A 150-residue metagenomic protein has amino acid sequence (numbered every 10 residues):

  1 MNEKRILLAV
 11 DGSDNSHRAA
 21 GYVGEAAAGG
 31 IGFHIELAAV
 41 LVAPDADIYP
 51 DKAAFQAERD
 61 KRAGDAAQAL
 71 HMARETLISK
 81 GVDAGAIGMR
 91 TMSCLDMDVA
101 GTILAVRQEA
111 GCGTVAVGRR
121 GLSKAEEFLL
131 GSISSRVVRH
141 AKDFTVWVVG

Functional and structural regions predicted by a protein language model:
M1, E75-V115, S135: Structural beta-alpha unit
M1-Q56: Small/aliphatic-rich secondary-structure junction motif
N2-E3, T114-R136: Glycine-rich, Arg-bearing micro-motifs that act as flexible, cationic patches
A19, V99-A100, L130: Amphipathic coiled-coil/heptad-repeat helices and related helical stalk/stem segments that mediate oligomerization
E36-A38, G88-M92, W147: General small-molecule cofactor/ligand-binding pocket signal
A53-Q56, R107, I133-S134: Short, hinge-like loop/turn segments at secondary-structure boundaries
F55-A69: A short acidic, glycine-rich active-site loop that binds or catalyzes chemistry on phosphate/adenosine moieties
H140-G150: Short, flexible loop segments at boundaries between secondary-structure elements
